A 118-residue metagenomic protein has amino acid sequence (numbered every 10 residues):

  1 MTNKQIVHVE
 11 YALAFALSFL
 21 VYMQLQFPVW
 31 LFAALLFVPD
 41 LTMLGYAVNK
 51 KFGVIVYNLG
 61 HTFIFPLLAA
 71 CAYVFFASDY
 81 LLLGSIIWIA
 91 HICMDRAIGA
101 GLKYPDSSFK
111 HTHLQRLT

Functional and structural regions predicted by a protein language model:
M1-T118: N-terminal membrane-targeting hydrophobic helices
